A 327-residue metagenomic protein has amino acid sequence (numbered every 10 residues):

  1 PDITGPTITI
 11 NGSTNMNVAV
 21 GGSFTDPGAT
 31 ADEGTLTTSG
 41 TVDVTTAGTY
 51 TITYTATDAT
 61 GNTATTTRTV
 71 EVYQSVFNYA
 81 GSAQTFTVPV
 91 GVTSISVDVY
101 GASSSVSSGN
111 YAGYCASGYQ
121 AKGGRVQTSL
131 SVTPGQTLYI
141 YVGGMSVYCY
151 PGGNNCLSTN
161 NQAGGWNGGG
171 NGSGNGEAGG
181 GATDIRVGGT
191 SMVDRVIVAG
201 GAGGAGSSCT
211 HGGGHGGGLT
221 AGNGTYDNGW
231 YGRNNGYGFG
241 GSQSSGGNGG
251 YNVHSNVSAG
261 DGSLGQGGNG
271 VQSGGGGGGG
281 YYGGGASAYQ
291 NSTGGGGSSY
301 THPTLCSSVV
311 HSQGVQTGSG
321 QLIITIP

Functional and structural regions predicted by a protein language model:
P1-T4, V70-Y73: Flexible, low-complexity linkers/stalks enriched in Thr/Pro that connect modular domains
D2-A31: Solvent-exposed, low-complexity, repeat-rich "mucin-like" stalks and linkers
M16, D32-V72: Serine/threonine-rich, repeat-prone extracellular segments and beta-strand-based repeat modules of secreted/surface
G40, Q84, G124-T128: Short strand-edge motifs at loop-to-beta-strand transitions and within beta-strands of extracellular beta-rich domains
Y73-S82: Boundary/junction segments of secreted and surface-exposed precursor proteins
P89-S96, T133-T137: Extended extracellular/luminal ectodomain segments enriched in beta-structured repeat modules
G101-D184, G204-F239, N248-G250, G278 (+1 more regions): Glycine-rich strand-loop-strand elements at beta-sheet edges
T183, V198, Q316-P327: Short, structured beta-strand segments at or near domain termini in extracellular proteins/domains
